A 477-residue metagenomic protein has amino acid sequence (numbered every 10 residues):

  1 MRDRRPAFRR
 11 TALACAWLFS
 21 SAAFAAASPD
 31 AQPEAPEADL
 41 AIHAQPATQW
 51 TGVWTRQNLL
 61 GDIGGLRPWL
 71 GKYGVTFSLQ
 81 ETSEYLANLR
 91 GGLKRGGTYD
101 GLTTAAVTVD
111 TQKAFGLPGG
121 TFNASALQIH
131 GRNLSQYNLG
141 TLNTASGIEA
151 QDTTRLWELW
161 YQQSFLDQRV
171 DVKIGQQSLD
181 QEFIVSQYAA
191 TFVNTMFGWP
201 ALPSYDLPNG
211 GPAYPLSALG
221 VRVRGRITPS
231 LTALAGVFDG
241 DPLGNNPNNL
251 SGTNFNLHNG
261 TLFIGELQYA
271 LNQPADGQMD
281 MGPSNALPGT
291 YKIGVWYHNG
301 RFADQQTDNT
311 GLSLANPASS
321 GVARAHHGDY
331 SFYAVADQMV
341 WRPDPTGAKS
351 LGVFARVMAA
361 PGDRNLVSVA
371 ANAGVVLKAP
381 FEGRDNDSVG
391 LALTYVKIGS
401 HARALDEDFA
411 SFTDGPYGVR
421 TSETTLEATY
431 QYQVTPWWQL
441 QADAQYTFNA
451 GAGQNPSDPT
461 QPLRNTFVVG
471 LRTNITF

Functional and structural regions predicted by a protein language model:
R2-D3, C15-W17, S21-T82, N88 (+2 more regions): N-terminal periplasmic/intermembrane-space "pro-region" immediately following the signal or transit peptide
P46-V53, R67-R90, F122-A124, R132 (+4 more regions): Transmembrane beta-strand segments of Gram-negative outer membrane beta-barrel proteins
G61-F77, D110-F122, L166-R169, S230 (+4 more regions): Short loop/turn motifs that connect adjacent beta-strands in outer-membrane beta-barrel proteins
F77-Y85, F122-Q128, V172-Q176, A233-D239 (+7 more regions): Transmembrane beta-barrel strands of outer-membrane/channel proteins
L79, A105-T111, E158-Q163, V221-G225 (+6 more regions): Residues on the lipid-exposed face of transmembrane beta-strands in outer-membrane beta-barrel proteins
G96-P242, N365-N372, F381-L405: Outer membrane beta-barrel
E266-Y269, G294-H327, R342, P361-V369 (+4 more regions): Outer membrane beta-barrel transmembrane domains
L463-F477: Outer-membrane beta-barrel "beta-signal"
